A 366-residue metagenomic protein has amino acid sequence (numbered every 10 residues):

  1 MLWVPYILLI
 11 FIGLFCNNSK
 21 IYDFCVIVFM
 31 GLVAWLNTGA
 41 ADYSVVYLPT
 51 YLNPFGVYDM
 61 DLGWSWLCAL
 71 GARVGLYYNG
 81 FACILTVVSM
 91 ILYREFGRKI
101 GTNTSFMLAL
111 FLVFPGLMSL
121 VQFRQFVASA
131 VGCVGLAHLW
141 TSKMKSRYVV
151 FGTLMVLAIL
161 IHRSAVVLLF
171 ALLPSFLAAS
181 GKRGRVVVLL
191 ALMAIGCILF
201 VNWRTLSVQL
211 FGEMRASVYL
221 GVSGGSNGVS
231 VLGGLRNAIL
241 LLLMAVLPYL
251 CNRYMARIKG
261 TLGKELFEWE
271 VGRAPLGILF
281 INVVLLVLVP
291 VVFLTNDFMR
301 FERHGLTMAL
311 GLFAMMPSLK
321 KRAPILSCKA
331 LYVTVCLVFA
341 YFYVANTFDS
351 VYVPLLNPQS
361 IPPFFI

Functional and structural regions predicted by a protein language model:
M1-P5, L9-A40, C197-I198, V335-Y343: Transmembrane signal-anchor helices characteristic of membrane glycosylation enzymes that use polyprenol
I21-Y22, R94-V113: Transmembrane-helix signature of polytopic, membrane-embedded enzymes that assemble or transfer cell-envelope glycans
T38-S65, L173-G305, D349-I366: Alpha-helical transmembrane segments and terminal signal-anchor/GPI-anchor hydrophobic tails, characterized by long
V74-V88: Loop-to-helix entry region of an early transmembrane alpha helix in multi-pass inner-membrane enzymes
P115-G116, V149-P174, L286: Membrane-interface alpha helices of multi-pass inner-membrane proteins
L120-V127: Short acidic/glycine- and proline-prone juxtamembrane loop motifs at membrane-interface regions of multi-pass membrane
G132-Y148: Membrane-interface transmembrane helices that cradle and orient dolichyl/undecaprenyl
A191, K321-F342: Signature aromatic-anchored transmembrane alpha helix within multi-pass, membrane-resident enzymes that catalyze glycan
